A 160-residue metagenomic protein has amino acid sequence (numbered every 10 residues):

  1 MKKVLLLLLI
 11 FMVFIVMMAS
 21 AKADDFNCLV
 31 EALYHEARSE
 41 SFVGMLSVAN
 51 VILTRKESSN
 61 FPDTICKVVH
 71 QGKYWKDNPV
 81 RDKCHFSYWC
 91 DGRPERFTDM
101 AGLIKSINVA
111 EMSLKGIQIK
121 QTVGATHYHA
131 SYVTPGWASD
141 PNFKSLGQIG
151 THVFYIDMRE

Functional and structural regions predicted by a protein language model:
M1-V4: Positively charged n-region of N-terminal signal peptides that target proteins for export
L6-L7, S59: General helical structural elements
L7-V16: Bacterial N-terminal signal peptides
V16-M17, K76: Hydrophobic alpha-helical segments
A19-A23: Boundary at the C-terminal end of the N-terminal hydrophobic targeting segment
D24-E160: Bacterial extracytoplasmic/cell-wall-associated proteins, especially those involved in peptidoglycan
